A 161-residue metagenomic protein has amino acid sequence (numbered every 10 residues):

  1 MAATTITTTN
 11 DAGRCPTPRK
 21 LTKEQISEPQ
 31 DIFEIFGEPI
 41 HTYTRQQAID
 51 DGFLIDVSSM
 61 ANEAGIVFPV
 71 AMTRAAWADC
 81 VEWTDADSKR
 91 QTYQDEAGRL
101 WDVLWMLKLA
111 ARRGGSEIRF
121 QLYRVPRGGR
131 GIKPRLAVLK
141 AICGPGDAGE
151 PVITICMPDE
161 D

Functional and structural regions predicted by a protein language model:
M1-T4, P158-D161: Short intrinsically disordered terminal tails
A2-G114: N-terminal "domain-start" segment
C80-E160: Functional cores of ribonucleases/endoribonucleases
